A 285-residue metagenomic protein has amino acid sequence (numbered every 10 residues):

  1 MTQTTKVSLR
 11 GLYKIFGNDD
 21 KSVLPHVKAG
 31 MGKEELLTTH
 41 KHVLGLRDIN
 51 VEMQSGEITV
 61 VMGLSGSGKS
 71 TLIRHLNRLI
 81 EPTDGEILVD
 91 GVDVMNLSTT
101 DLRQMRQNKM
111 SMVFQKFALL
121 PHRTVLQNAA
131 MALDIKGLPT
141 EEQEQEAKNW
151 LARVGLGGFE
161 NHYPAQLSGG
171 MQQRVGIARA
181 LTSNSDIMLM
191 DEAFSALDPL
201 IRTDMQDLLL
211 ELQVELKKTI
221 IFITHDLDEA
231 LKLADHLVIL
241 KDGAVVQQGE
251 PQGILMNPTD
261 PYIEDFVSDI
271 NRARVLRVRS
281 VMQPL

Functional and structural regions predicted by a protein language model:
D20, P25-E35, V92-D93, A130 (+2 more regions): Conserved ABC ATPase "signature" region
N77: Helix-to-loop junction immediately C-terminal to a conserved catalytic motif
G85-D93: Conserved ABC transporter NBD signature motif
R123-A130: Short coil-to-helix segment of the ABC ATPase nucleotide-binding domain corresponding to the Q-loop/switch region
Y163-L167, M171: Conserved ABC ATPase signature
T182-D186: A short, proline-enriched helix->beta-strand linker immediately N-terminal to the Walker B motif in ABC-type P-loop
G243-A244: Conserved ABC ATPase "signature" C-loop
Q248-G249, N257: ABC ATPase "signature
